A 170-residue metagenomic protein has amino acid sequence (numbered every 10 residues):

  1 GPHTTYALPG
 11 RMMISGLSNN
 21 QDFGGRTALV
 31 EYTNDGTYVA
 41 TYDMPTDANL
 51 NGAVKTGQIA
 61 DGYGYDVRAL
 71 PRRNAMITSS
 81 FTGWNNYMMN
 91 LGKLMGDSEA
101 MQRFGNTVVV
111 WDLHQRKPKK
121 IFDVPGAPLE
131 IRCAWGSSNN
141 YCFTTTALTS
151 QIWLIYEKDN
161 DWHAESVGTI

Functional and structural regions predicted by a protein language model:
G1-I170: Feature marking well-ordered beta-strand scaffolds used for ligand recognition
